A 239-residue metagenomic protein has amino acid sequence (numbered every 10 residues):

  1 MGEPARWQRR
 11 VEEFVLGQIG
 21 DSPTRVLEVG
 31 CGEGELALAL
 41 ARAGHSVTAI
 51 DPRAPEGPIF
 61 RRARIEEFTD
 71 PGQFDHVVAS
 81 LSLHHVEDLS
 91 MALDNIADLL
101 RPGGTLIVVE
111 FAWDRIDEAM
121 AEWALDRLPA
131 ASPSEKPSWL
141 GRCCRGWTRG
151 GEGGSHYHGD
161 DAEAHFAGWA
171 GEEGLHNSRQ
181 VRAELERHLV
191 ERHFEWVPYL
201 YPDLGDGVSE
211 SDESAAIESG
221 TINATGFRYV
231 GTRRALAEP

Functional and structural regions predicted by a protein language model:
A5-S22: Conserved alpha-helix/loop element of class I SAM-dependent methyltransferases that forms part of the SAM/SAH-binding
T24-G32: Conserved class I S-adenosyl-L-methionine
G32-E67: Class I SAM-dependent methyltransferase SAM/SAH-binding core
V78: A conserved beta-strand element that flanks and buttresses the S-adenosyl-L-methionine
M91-P102: A short glycine-rich, Lys/Arg-flanked "PGG" loop and its adjoining helix->strand segment in the class I
I107-R142, G150: Conserved class I S-adenosyl-L-methionine
P137-G207: Substrate-binding/catalytic lobe of Class I Rossmann-like enzymes that use SAM or dcSAM, i.e., the mid-to-C-terminal
H188-P239: C-terminal lobe and adjacent flexible extensions of AdoMet/dcAdoMet transferase-like proteins
